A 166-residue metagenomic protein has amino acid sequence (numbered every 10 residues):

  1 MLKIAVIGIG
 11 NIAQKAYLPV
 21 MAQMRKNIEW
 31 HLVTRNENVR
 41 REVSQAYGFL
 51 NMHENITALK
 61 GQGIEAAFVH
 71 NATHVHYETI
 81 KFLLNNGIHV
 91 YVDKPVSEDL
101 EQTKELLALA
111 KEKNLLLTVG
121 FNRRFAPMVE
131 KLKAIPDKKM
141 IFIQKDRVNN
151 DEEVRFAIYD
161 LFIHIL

Functional and structural regions predicted by a protein language model:
M1-Y47: N-terminal Rossmann-like dinucleotide-binding module
I7-G8, V33, H70, G120 (+1 more regions): Short hydrophobic segments within beta-strands
A13, V92, L117-V119: Hydrophobic residues in well-ordered beta-strands that form the structural core
V20-M24, V43-Y47, F82-N86, E105-K113 (+1 more regions): Alpha-helical structural signal in soluble globular domains
N27-H31, E65-A67, L116-L117: Short active-site oxyanion
R35-N38, Y47-Y91, P95-L107: Beta-loop-alpha module in the N-terminal Rossmann-like domain of NAD(P)-dependent dehydrogenases, especially those
S97-E152: A contiguous active-site-proximal alpha/beta segment in oxidoreductase catalytic domains
N149-L166: Rossmann-like dinucleotide-binding domain that binds NAD(P)(H)
